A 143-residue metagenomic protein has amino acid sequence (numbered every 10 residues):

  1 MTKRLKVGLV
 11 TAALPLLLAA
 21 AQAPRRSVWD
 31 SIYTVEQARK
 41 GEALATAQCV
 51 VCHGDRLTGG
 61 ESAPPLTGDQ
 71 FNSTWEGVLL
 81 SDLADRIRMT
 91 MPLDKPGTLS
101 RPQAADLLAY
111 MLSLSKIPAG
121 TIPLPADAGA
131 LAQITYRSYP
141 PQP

Functional and structural regions predicted by a protein language model:
M1-R4: N-terminal secretory signal peptides that target proteins for export/translocation
G8-A19: Bacterial N-terminal signal peptides
Q22-L44, K95: Electrostatic cytochrome c docking/interface patches
R26-S27, P96-P143: Flexible coil segments in periplasmic/lumen-exposed cytochrome c-class electron-transfer proteins
S31-I32, R56, P65: Conserved beta-strand positions that form and line the central face of beta-propeller blades
G41, A45-R56, L107, M111: The canonical Cys-X-X-Cys-His
G60-S62: Short Cys/His-rich "knuckle" micro-motifs
L66-P118: Extracytoplasmic electron-transfer domains, predominantly the class I c-type cytochrome c fold
